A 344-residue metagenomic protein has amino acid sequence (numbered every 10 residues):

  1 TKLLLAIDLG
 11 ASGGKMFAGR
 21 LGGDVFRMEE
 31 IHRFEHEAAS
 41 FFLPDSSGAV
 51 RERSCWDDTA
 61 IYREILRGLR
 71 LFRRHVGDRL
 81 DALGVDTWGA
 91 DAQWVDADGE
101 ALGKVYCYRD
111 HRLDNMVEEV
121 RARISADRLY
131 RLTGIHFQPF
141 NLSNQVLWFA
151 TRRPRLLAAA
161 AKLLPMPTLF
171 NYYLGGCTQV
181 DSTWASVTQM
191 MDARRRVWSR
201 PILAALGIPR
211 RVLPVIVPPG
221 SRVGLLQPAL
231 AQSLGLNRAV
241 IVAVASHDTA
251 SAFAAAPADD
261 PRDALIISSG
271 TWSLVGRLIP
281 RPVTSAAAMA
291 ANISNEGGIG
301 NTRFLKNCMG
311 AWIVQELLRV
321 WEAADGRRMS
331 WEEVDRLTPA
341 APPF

Functional and structural regions predicted by a protein language model:
T1-G103, R131, A231-I241: N-terminal glycine/serine-rich phosphate-binding loop of ATP-dependent small-molecule kinases, especially carbohydrate
L5-I7, A18-R20, R121-T133, N144-Q179 (+3 more regions): Active-site core segments that coordinate phosphate-bearing ligands/cofactors across diverse enzyme families
G13, P218-L226, S246, S273: Glycine-rich phosphate-binding loops at beta-strand->alpha-helix junctions
R33-F34, A39, Y106-L113, A185 (+1 more regions): Short, acidic/turn-prone active-site loops that include or flank metal/cofactor- and phosphate-binding residues
G48-R53, F72-Y108, T133-L142, N171-D192 (+1 more regions): Short beta-strand-loop/turn "lid" adjacent to the catalytic site in phosphate-handling enzymes
I65-D81, R152-L157, R200-R210: Phosphate/pyrophosphate-binding loops at sites that engage ATP/ADP/AMP, CoA/4′-phosphopantetheine, polyphosphate
Q93, N115-E119, A252-A254: Pocket-flanking alpha-helical
R109-E119, P139-N141, M191-R200, P219-P228: A structural motif shared across PLP-dependent enzymes of the aminotransferase-like
